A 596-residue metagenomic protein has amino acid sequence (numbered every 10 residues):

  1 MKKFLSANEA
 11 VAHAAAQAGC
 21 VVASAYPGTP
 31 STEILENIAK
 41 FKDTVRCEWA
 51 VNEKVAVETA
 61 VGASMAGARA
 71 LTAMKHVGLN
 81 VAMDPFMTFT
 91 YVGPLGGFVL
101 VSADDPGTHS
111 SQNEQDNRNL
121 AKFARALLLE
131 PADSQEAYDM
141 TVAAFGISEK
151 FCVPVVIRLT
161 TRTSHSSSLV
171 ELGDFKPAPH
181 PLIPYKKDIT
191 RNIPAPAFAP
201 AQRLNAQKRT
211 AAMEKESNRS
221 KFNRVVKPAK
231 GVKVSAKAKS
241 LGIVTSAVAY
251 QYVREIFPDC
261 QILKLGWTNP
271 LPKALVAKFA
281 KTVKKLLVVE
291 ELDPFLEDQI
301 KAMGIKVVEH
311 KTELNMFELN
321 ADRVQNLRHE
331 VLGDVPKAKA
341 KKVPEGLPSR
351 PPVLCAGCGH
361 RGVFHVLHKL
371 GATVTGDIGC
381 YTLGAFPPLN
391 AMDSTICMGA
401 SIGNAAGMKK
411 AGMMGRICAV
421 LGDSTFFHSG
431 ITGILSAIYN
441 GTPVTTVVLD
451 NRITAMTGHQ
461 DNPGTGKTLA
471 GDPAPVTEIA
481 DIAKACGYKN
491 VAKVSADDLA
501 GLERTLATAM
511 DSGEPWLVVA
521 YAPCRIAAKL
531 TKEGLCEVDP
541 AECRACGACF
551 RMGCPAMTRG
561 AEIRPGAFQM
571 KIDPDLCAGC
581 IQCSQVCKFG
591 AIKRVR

Functional and structural regions predicted by a protein language model:
M1-N8, A18, P131-L354, G359-V363 (+4 more regions): Flexible, low-complexity linker and terminal segments
M1-S134, R162, V234-A236, E297 (+1 more regions): Thiamine diphosphate
I34-N37, T59-V61, A82-F86, T108-Q115 (+15 more regions): Short acidic, glycine/serine/threonine-rich loops at helix termini
N37-D43, V253-L263, D481-G487: Short helix-loop-beta junction
D43-A50, V92-A103, P181-D188, Y439-R452 (+2 more regions): A glycine-rich helix N-cap at a beta->alpha junction
D105-P154, T160, A197, G415 (+2 more regions): Conserved thiamine diphosphate
S110, A385-V519, K529-T531: Thiamine diphosphate
